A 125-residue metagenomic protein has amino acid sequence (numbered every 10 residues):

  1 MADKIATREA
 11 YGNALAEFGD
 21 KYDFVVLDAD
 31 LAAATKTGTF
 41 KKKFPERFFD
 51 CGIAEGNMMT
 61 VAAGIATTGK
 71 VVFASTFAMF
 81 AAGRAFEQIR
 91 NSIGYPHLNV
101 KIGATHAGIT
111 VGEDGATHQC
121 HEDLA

Functional and structural regions predicted by a protein language model:
M1-A125: Thiamine diphosphate
